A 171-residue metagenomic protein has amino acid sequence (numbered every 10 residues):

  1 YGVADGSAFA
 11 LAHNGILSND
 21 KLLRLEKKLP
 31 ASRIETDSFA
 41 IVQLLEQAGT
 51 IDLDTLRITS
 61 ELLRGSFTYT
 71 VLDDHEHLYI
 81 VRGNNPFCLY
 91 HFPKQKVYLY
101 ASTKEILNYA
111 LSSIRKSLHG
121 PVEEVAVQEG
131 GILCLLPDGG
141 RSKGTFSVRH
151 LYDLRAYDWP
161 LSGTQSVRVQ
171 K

Functional and structural regions predicted by a protein language model:
Y1-K171: Conserved short alpha-helical segments that host acidic/polar catalytic motifs at enzyme active sites
